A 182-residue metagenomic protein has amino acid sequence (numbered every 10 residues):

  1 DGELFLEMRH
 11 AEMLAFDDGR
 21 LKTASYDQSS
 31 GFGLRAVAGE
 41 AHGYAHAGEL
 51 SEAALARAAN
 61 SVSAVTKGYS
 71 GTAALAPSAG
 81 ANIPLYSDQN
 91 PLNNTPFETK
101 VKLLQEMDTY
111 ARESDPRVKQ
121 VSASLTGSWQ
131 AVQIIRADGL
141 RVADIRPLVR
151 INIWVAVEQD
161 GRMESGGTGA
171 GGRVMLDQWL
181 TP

Functional and structural regions predicted by a protein language model:
D1-P182: Active-site bordering "gate/hinge" segments that shape substrate access to catalytic or cofactor-binding pockets
